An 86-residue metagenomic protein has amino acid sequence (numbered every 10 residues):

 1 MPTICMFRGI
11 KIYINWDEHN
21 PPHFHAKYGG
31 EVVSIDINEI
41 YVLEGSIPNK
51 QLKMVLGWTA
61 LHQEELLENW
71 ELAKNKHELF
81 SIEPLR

Functional and structural regions predicted by a protein language model:
M1, L43-K50, E78-R86: N-terminus-biased detector of the onset of the functional/mature region
M1-P22: Short, charged/polar N-terminal "headpieces" of proteins
P2, D17, G30, E65 (+1 more regions): Generic secretory/membrane-interface signal
P2-G9, G30-V32, G57, L85: Multi-pass alpha-helical transmembrane bundles in non-GPCR membrane proteins that perform intramembrane catalysis
K11-Y13, S34, S81: Generic structural signal for residues positioned in beta-strands
N15-N49: A short, structured beta-strand/loop element
M54-R86: C-terminal structural segments of small proteins and small subunits
